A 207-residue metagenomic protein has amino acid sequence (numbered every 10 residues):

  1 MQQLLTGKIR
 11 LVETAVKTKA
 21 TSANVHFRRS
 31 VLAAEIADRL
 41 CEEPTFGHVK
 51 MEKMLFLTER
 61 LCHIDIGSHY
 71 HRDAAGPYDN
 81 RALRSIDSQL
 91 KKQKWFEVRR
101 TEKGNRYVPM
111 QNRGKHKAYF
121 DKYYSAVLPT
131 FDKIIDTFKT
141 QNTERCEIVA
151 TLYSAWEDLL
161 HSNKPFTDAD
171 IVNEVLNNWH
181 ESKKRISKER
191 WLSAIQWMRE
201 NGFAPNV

Functional and structural regions predicted by a protein language model:
M1-N24: Amphipathic alpha-helical coiled-coil/heptad-repeat segments
A20-V149, W156-V207: Conserved, aromatic- and glycine-enriched, well-ordered alpha/beta core segments that occur as contiguous structural
